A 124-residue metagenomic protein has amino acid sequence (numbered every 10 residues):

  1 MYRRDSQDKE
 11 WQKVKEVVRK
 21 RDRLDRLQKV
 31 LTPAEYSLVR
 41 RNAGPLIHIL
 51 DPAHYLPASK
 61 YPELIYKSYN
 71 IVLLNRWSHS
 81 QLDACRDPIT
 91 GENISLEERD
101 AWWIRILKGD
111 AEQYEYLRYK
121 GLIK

Functional and structural regions predicted by a protein language model:
M1, V30-T32, Y55: Histidine- and/or cysteine-centered catalytic micro-motif in compact active-site loops
M1-K13, I123-K124: Arg/Lys-rich, low-complexity, intrinsically disordered N-terminal tails that contact nucleic acids
D5, L56, Q81: Active-site His/Glu-centered metal-binding helix of metallohydrolases
D8-D51, N75: Short cysteine-rich loop/turn motifs with clustered Cys
D25-L27, A53, G91, L96: Broad hydrophobic/π-residue packing in well-ordered secondary structure
E35-S37, A58-Y61: A short, acidic/glycine-rich surface segment
A43, S59-V72, S80-K124: Polybasic, low-complexity binding patches
D51-A58: Histidine-centered catalytic micro-motifs used for acid/base chemistry in nuclease and nucleotide-processing active
